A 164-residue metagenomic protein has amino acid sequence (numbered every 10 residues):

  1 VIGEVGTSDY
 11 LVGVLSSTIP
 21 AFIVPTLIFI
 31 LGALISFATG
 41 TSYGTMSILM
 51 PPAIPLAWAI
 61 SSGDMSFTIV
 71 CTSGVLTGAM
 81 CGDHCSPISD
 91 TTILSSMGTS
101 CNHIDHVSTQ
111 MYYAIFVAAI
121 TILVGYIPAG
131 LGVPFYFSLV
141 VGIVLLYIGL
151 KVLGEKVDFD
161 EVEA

Functional and structural regions predicted by a protein language model:
V1-S62: Membrane-embedded alpha-helical segments and adjacent helix-loop junctions characteristic of multi-pass solute
F22-S36, S62-H84, I115: Alpha-helical transmembrane segments of multi-pass membrane proteins
G44-P55, L76, P87-S100: Re-entrant/interfacial helical elements at transmembrane boundaries that shape and gate the permeation pathway
S61-S66, G98-I115: Membrane-interface alpha-helices at helix entry/exit sites of multi-pass transporters
T77-S86, S108-V124, P128: Membrane-embedded alpha-helical segments of transport systems, primarily multispan ion/solute transporters
G125-L139: Extracellular/periplasmic helix-loop-helix junctions in multi-pass membrane proteins
Y136-G149: Small-residue-rich transmembrane alpha-helices that serve as helix-helix interface/gating elements in multipass
G149-E163: Membrane-interface capping segments at transmembrane-helix boundaries
